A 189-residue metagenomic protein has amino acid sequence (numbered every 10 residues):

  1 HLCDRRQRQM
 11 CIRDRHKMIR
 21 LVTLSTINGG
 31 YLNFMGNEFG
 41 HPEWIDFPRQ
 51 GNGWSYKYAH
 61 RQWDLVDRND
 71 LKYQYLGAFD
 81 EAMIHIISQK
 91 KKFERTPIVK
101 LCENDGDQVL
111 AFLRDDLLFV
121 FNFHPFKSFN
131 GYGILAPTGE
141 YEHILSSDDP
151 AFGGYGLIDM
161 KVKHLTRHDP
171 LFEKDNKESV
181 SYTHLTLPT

Functional and structural regions predicted by a protein language model:
H1-R8, I12, H184-T189: Single conserved hydrophobic/aromatic residue that forms the stacking wall/gate of nucleotide- or nucleobase-binding
R5-Q9, R13-N28, F39, F93-T96 (+2 more regions): Alpha-amylase-like alpha-glycosidases and glucanotransferases acting on alpha-linked glucans and related
R5-R6, L24-D70, M160: Aromatic/acidic polysaccharide-binding cleft in carbohydrate-active enzymes
Q9, R13, D64-Q74, K174-V180: Active-site rim elements
Q62-V99: Aromatic- and carboxylate-lined catalytic core of secreted/periplasmic carbohydrate-active enzymes
L101-A136: Carbohydrate-binding surface patches
F126-P188: C-terminal beta-sandwich/jelly-roll accessory domains of carbohydrate-active enzymes
